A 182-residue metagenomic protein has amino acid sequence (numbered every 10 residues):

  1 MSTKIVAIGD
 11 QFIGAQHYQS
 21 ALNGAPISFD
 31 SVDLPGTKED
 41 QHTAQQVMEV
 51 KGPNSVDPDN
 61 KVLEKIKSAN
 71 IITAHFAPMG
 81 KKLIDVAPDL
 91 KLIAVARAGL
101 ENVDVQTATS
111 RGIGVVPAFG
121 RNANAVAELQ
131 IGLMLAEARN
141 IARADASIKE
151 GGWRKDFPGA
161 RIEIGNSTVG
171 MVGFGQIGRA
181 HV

Functional and structural regions predicted by a protein language model:
M1-I71: N-terminal glycine-/charge-rich "phosphate-binding" loop or analogous flexible N-terminal tail
S2, L90, G165-T168: Phosphate-coordination loops involved in phosphoryl transfer and adenosine-cofactor binding
I8-D10, A98, F174: Cofactor-binding loop segments of dinucleotide-utilizing enzymes, especially the Rossmann-like FAD- and NAD(P)+-binding
I13, P78-G80, I177: Alpha-helix capping/helix-boundary segments
G52-D57, A74-H75, K149-D156: Short gly/ser/thr-rich secondary-structure transition/capping motifs
N60-L63, K81, R161: Short hydrophobic/charged patches on amphipathic alpha-helices used for structural packing and interfaces
K67-D145: Phosphate/diphosphate ligand-binding glycine-rich loop within oxidoreductases
P158-H181: Rossmann-like dinucleotide/phosphate-binding beta-alpha-beta segment
